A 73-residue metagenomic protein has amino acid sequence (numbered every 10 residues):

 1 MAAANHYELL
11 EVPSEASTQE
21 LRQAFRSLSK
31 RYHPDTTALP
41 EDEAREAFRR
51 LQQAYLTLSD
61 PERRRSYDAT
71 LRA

Functional and structural regions predicted by a protein language model:
M1-A38, R50, A54, L58: N-terminal J-domain/J-like co-chaperone modules of DnaJ/Hsp40 proteins
A38-P40, R65: Hydrophobic positions within alpha-helical membrane elements
D42-R49: Short, basic-rich loop-to-helix N-cap that marks the start of a DNA-contacting helix
R63-A73: Short amphipathic recognition helices of helix-turn-helix/homeodomain-type DNA-binding modules
